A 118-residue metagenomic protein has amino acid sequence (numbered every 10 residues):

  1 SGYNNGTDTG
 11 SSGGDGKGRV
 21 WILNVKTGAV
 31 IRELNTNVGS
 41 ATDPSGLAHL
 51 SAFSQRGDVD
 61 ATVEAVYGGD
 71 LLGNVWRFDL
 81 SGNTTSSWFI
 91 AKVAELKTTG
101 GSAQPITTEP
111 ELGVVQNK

Functional and structural regions predicted by a protein language model:
S1-K118: A fold-level detector for beta-propeller and closely related beta-sheet-rich head/sensor domains
